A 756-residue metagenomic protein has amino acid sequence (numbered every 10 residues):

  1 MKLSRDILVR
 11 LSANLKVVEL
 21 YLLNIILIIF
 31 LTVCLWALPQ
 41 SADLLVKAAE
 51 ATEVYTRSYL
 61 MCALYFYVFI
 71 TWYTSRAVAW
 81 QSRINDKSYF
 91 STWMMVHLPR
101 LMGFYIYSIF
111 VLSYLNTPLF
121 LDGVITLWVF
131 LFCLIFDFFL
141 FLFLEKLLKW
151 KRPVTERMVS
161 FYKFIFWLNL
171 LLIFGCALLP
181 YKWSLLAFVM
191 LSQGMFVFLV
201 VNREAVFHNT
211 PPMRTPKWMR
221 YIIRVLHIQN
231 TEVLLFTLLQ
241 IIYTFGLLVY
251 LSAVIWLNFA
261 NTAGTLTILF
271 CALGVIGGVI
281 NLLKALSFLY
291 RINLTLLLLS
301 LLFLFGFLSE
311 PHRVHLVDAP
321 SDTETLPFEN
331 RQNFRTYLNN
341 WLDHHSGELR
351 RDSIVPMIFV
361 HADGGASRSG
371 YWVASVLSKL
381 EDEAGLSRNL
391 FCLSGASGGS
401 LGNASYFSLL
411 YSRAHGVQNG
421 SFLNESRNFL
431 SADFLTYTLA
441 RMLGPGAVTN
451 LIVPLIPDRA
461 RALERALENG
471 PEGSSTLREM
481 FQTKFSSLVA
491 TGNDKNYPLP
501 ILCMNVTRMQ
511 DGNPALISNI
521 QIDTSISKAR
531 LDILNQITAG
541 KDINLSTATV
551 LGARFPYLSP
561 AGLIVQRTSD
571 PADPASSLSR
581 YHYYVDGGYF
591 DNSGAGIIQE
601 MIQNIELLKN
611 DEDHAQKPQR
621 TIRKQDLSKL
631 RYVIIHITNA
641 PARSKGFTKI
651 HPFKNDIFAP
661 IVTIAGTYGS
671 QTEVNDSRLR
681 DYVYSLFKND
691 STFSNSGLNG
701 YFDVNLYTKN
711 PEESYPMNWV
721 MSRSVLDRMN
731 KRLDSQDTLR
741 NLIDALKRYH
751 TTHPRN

Functional and structural regions predicted by a protein language model:
M1-N756: Catalytic domains of lipid- and phosphate-ester/thioester hydrolases
